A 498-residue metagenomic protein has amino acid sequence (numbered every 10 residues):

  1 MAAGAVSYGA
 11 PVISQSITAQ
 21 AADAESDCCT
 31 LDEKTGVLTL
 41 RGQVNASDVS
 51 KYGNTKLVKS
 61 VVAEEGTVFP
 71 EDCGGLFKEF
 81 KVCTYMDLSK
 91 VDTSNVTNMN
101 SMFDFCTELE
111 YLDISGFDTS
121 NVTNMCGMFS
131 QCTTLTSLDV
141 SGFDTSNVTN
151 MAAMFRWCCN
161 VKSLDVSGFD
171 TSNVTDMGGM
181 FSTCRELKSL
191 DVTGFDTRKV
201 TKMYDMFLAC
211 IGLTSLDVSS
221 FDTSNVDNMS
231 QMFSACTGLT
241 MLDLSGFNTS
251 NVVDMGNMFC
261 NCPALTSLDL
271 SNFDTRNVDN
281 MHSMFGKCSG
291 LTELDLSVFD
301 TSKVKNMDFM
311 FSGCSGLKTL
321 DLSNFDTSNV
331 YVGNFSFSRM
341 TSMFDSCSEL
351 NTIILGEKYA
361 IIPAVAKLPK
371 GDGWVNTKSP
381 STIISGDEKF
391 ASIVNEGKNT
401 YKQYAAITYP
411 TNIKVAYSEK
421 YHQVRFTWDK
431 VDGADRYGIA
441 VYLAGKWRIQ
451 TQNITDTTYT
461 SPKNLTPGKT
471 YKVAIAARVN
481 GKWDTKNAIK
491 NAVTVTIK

Functional and structural regions predicted by a protein language model:
M1-F80, Y85-D92, S348-A406: N-terminal capping/linker segments that flank leucine-rich repeat
G36-Q43, K56-F69, K81-T97, T107-T123 (+10 more regions): Structural signature of tandem-repeat unit edges
A406-G433, W483-K498: Pro/Thr/Ser/Gly-rich low-complexity, intrinsically disordered linker/stalk tracts
W428, I439-V441, S461, V473-I475: An aromatic-rich alpha-helical recognition segment common to small helix-rich domains
G433-I449: Extracellular low-complexity, O-glycosylation-prone stalks/linkers
Q450-D456: Short beta-strand segments within Ig-like beta-sandwich modules, predominantly Fibronectin type-III
T458-N464: Exposed aromatic-hydrophobic patches
N464-W483: Beta-strand-rich modules
